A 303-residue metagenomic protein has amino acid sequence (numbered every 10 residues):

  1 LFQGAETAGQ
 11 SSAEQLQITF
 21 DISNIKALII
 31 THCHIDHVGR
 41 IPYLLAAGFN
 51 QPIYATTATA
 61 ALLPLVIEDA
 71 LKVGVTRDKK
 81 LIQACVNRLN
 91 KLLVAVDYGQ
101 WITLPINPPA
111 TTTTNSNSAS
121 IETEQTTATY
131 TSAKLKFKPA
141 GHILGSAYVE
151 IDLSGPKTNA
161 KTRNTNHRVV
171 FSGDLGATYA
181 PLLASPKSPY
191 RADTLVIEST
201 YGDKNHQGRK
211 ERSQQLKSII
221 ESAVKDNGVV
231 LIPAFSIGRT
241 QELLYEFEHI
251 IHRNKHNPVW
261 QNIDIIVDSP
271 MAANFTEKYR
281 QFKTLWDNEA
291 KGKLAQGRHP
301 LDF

Functional and structural regions predicted by a protein language model:
L1-I29, H34-V38, Y43-E242, E248-W260 (+1 more regions): His/Asp/Glu-rich metal-coordinating catalytic cores of metallo-dependent phosphodiesterases/hydrolases acting on
V75-K79, T276-D302: Acidic, Ser/Thr-rich peripheral helices and adjacent loops at domain boundaries
L93, N205, I265, Y279 (+1 more regions): Generic preference for hydrophobic/aromatic residues in regular secondary structure cores
G238-R239, W260-Q281: Short, conserved secondary-structure transition motifs
R253, N257-P270, N288-P300: Acidic, His- and aromatic-enriched active-site or binding-groove loops in soluble protein domains that engage sugars
